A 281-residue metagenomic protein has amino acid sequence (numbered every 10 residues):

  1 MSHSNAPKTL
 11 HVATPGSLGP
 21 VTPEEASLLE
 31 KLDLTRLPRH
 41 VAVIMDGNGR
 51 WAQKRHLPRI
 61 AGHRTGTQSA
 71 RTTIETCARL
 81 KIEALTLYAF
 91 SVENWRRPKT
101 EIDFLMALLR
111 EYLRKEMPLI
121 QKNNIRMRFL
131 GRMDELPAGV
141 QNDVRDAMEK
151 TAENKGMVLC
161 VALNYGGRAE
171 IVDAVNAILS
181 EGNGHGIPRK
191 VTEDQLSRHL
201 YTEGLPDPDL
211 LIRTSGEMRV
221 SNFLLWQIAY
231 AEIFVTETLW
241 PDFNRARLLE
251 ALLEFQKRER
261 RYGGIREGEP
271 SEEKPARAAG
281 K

Functional and structural regions predicted by a protein language model:
M1-K281: Flexible, compositionally biased loop and terminal segments
